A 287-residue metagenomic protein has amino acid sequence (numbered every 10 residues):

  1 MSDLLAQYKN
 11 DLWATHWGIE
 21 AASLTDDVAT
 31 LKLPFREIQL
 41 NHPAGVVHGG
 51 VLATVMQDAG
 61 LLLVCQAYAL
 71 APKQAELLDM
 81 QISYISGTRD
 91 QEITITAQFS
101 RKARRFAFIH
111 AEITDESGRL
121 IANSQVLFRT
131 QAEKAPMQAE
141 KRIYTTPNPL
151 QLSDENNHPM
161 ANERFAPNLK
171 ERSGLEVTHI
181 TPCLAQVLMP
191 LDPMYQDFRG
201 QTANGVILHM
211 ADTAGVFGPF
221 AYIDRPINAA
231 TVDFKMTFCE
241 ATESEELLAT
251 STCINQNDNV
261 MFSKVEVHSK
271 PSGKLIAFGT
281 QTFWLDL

Functional and structural regions predicted by a protein language model:
M1-L287: Terminal targeting signals and extreme-terminal segments of soluble enzymes
